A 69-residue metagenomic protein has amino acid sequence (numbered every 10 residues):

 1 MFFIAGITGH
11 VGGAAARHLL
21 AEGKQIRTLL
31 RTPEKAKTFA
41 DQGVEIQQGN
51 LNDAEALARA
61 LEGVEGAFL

Functional and structural regions predicted by a protein language model:
M1-F2, A67: Conserved hydrophobic helix-helix packing surfaces used for dimerization/oligomerization
F2-K24: N-terminal Rossmann NAD(P)H-binding glycine-rich loop of SDR-like oxidoreductase domains
T28-L69: NAD(P)H-binding glycine-rich loop region in Rossmannoid oxidoreductase-like domains and their noncatalytic homologs
